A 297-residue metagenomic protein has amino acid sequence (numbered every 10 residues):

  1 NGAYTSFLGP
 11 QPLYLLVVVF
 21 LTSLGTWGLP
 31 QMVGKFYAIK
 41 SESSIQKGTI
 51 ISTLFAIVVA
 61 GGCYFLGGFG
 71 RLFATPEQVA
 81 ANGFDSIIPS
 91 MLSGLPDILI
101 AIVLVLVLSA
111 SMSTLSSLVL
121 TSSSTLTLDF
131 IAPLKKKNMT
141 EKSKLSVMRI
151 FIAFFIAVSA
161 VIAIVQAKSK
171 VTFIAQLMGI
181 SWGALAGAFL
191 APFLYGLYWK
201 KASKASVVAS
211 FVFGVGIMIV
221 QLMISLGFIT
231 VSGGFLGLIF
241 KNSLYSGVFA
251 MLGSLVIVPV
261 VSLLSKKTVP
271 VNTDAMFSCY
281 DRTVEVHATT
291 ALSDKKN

Functional and structural regions predicted by a protein language model:
N1-N297: Membrane-embedded helix-loop-helix hairpins and adjacent transmembrane boundary segments in multi-pass transporters
